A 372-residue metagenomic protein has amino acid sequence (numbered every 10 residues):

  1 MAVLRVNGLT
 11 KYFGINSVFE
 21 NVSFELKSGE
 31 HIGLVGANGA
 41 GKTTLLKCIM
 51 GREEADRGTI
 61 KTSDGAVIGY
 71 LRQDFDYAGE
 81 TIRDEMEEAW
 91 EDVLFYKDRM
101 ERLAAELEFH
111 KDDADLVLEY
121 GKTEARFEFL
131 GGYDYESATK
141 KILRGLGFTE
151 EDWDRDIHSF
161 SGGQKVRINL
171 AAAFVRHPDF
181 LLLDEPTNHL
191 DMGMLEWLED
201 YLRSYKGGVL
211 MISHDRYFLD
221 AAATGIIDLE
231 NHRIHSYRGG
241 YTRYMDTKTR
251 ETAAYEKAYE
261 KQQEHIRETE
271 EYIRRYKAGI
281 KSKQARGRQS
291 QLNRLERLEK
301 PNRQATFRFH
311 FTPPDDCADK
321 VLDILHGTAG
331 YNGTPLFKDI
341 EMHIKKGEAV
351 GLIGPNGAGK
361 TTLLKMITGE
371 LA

Functional and structural regions predicted by a protein language model:
M1-K257, A305, F311-A372: ABC ATP-binding cassette signature C-motif
T149-D152, A278-K283: Short, charged helix-to-loop "capping" segments that act as catalytic/coupling loops
T247-Y272, Y276, A285-N302: Intracellular alpha-helical coupling/juxtamembrane segments of multi-pass membrane proteins
